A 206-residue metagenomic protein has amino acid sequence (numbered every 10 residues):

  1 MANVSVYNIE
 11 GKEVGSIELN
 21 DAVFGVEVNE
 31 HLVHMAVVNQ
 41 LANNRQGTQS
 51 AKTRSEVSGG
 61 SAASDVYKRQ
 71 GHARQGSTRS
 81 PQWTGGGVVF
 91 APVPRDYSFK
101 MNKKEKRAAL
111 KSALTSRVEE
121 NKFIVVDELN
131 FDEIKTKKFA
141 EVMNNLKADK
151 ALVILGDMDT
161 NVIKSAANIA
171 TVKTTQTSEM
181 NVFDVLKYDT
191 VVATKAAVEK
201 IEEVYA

Functional and structural regions predicted by a protein language model:
M1-Q46, A91-A206: Extended polybasic, low-complexity segments that bind anionic RNA or targeting/receptor surfaces
A51-S58: Membrane-embedded alpha-helical segments that form the functional core of polytopic membrane enzymes, especially those
S58, Q82, R117-V118: A generic structural signal for short, solvent-exposed coil/turn residues that cap or connect secondary-structure
A62-Y67: Short, small-residue-biased leader/transition segments that mark boundaries at the very start of proteins
R74-P92: DPxDG-like acidic metal-binding loop motif
